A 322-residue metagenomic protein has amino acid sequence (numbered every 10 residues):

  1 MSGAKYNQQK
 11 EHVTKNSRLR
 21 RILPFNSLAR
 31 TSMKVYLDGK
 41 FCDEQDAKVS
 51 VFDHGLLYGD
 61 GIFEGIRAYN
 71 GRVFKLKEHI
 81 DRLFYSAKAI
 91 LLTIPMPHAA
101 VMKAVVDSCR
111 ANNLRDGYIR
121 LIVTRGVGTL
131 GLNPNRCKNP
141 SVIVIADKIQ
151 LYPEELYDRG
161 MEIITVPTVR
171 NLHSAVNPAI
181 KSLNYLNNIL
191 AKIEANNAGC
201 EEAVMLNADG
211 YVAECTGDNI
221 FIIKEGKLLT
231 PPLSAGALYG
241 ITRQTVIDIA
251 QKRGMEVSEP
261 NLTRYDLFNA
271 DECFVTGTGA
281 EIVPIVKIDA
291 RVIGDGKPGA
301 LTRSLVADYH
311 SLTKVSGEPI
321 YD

Functional and structural regions predicted by a protein language model:
A4: Conserved acidic/glycine
N7-K10: Short, charge-rich patches within N-terminal targeting peptides
I22-V204, A208-Y211, L238, Q244-D322: Conserved alpha/beta cores of soluble small-molecule-handling proteins
V204, Y211-L233: Glycine- and Gly-Pro-enriched alpha-helical subdomains that act as flexible, kink-prone "lid/hinge" or packing modules
